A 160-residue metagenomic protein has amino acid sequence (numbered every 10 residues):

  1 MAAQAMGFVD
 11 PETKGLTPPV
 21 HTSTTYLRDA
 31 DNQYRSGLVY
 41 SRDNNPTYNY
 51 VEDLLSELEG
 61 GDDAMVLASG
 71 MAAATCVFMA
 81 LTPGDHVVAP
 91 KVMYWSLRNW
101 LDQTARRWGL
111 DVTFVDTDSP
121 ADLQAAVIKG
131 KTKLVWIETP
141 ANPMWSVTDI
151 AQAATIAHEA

Functional and structural regions predicted by a protein language model:
M1-V20: Short conserved active-site loop signatures built around small residues
K14, L55, A73, V87 (+2 more regions): Buried hydrophobic positions in well-ordered alpha/beta secondary-structure cores of metabolic enzymes
T25-A72, A80, S96-A105: Conserved N-terminal alpha-helix of the aminotransferase class I/II PLP-enzyme fold
A80-S96: Conserved PLP-anchoring active-site segment centered on the Schiff-base-forming lysine
W95, P120-A121, P140-W145: Short, small-residue-enriched loops and turns at beta-alpha junctions that line or gate enzyme active sites
Q103-S119: A glycine-rich helix N-cap at a beta->alpha junction
P120-T132: Short amphipathic alpha-helix with an adjacent loop that forms part of the alpha/beta core around
A141-A160: Active-site core of PLP-dependent enzymes with the aminotransferase class I/II
